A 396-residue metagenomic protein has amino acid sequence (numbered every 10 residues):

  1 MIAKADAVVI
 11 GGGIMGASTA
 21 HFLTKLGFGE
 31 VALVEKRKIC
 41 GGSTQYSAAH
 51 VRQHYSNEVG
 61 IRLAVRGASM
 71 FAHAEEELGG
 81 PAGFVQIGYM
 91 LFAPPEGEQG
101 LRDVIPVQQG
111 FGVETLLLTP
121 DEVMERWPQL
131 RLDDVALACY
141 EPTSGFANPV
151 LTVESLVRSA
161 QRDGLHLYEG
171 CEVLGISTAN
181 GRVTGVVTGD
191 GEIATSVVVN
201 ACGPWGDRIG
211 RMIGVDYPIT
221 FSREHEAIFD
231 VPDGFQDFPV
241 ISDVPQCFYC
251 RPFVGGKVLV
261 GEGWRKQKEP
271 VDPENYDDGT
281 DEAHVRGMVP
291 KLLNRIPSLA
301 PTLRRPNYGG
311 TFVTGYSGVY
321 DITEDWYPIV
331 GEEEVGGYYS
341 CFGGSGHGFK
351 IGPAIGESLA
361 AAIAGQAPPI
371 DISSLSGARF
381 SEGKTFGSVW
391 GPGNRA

Functional and structural regions predicted by a protein language model:
I2-M15, A32: Beta1/beta-strand and adjacent pyrophosphate-binding region of the FAD-binding site in flavoprotein oxidoreductases
T24-T44: Glycine-rich FAD pyrophosphate-binding loop
A48-R126, C247-Y249, A283: Dinucleotide-binding Rossmann-like beta1-alpha1 core, especially the glycine-rich loop that anchors the ADP
E58, R62-V65, L91-G100, C139-R158 (+2 more regions): Short beta-strand to alpha-helix junction loop
C139-S196: Helical element adjacent to the flavin cofactor pocket in flavoenzyme catalytic cores
G191-P239: Central helical "cap/lid" subdomain
V231-G336: Active-site lid/adjacent beta-loop-alpha segment flanking the redox-cofactor pocket in flavoenzymes
P290-A396: C-terminal catalytic lobe of FAD-dependent flavoproteins
